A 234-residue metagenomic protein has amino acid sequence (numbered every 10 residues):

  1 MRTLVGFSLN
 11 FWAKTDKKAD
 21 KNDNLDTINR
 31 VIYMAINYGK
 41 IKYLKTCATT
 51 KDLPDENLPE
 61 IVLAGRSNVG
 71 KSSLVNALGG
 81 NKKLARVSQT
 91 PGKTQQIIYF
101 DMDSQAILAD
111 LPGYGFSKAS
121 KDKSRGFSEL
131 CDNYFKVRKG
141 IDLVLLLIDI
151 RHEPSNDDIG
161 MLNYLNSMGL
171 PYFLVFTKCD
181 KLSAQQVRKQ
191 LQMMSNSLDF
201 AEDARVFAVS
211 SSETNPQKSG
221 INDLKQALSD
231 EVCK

Functional and structural regions predicted by a protein language model:
R30-F116: Conserved G1/Walker A P-loop phosphate-binding module
Y38-C47, L182-K234: Canonical P-loop GTPase G-domain recognition
K83, Q96, K123-F127, P154-D157 (+6 more regions): Helical mechanochemical/support elements of P-loop NTPase systems and associated helical scaffolds
K93, A106, G113-F116, R151-E153 (+2 more regions): Conserved nucleotide-binding/hydrolysis micro-motifs of P-loop NTPases
S104-K139: Conserved nucleotide-sensing/catalytic segment adjacent to the nucleotide-binding pocket in NTP-handling enzymes
N133-D203: Conserved C-terminal guanine-recognition region of P-loop GTPase G domains, centered on the G4
